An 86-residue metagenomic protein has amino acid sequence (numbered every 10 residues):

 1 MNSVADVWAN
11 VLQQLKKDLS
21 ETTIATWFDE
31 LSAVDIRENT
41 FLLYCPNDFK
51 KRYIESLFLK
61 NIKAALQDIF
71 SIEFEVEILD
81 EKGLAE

Functional and structural regions predicted by a protein language model:
M1-E86: Intrinsically disordered, low-complexity basic tails and flexible linkers associated with large NTP-driven
